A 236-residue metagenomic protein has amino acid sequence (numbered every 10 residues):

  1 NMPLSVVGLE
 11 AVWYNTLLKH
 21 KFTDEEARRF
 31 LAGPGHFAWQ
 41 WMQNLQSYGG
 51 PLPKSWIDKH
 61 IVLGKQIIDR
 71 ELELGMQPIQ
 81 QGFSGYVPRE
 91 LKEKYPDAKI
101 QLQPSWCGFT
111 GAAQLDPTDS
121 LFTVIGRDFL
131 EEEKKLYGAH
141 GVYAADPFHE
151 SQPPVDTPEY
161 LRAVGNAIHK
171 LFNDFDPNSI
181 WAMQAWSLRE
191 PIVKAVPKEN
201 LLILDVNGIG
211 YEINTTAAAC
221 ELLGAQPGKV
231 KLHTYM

Functional and structural regions predicted by a protein language model:
N1-M236: Catalytic-core regions of glycoside hydrolase
